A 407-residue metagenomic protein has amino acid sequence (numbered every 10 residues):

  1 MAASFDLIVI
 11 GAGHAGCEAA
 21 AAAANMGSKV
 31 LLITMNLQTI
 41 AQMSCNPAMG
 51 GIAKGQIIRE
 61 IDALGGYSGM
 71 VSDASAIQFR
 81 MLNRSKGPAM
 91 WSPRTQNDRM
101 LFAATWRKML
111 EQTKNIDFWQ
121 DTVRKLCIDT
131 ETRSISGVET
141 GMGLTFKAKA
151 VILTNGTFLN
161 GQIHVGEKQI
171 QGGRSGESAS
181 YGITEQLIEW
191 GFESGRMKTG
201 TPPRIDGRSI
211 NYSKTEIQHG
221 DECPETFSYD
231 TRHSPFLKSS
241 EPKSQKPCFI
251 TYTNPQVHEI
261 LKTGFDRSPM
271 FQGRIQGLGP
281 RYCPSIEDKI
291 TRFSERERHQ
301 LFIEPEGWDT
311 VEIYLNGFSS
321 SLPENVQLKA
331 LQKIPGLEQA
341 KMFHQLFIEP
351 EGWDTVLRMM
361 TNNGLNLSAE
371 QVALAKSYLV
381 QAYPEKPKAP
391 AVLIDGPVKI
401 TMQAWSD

Functional and structural regions predicted by a protein language model:
A2-A15: Beta1/beta-strand and adjacent pyrophosphate-binding region of the FAD-binding site in flavoprotein oxidoreductases
A3-F5, G141-A150: Core beta-strand elements of the Rossmann-like FAD/NAD(P) dinucleotide-binding domain in flavoenzyme oxidoreductases
A21-C127, M142, T154-Q171, S178 (+5 more regions): Conserved N-terminal/central alpha/beta ligand/cofactor-binding core
C127-T145: Conserved beta-strand-loop-beta-strand element in the redox core of flavoprotein oxidoreductases
G200-T215, S285, T291-R298, T310: Terminal amphipathic helices with adjacent charged low-complexity linkers/tails
E222-I275, E297-E338: Conserved FAD/dinucleotide-binding core of flavoprotein oxidoreductases
Q339-L365: Gly/Gly-Pro-rich "capping" loops immediately C-terminal to redox-active cysteine motifs in periplasmic/lumenal
G364-D407: Flexible coil segments in periplasmic/lumen-exposed cytochrome c-class electron-transfer proteins
